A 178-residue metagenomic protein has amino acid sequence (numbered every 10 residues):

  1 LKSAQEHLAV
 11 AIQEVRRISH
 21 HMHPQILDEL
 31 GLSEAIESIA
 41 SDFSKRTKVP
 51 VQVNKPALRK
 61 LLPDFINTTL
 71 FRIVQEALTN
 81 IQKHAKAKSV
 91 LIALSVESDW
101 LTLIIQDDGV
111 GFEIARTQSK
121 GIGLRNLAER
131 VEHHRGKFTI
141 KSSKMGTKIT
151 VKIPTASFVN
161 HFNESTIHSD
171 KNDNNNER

Functional and structural regions predicted by a protein language model:
L1-R178: Coiled-coil dimerization/phosphotransfer module
